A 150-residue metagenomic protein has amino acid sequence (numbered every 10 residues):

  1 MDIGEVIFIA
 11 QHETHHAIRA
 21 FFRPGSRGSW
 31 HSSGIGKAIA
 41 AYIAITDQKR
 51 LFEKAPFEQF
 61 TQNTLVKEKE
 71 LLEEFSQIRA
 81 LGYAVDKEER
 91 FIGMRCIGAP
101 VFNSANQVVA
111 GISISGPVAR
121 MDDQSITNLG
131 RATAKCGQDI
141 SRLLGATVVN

Functional and structural regions predicted by a protein language model:
M1-G4, I9-H12: Short hydrophobic alpha-helical segments used for membrane anchoring or interfacial signaling
A10-Q11, F22, S32, G116: Residue-level recognition of conserved beta-strand positions in structured domain cores
H12-H15, T127-L129: Short, glycine/charged-enriched secondary-structure capping and boundary segments
E13-T14, I35, A119: Residue-level signature for short turns and capping positions that connect secondary-structure elements
A17-R90: Short, solvent-exposed recognition segments
R50, A55-P56, A134-N150: Cysteine/selenocysteine-centered motifs that mediate thiol-based redox chemistry or coordinate metal-sulfur cofactors
K67-C136: Extended hydrophobic
